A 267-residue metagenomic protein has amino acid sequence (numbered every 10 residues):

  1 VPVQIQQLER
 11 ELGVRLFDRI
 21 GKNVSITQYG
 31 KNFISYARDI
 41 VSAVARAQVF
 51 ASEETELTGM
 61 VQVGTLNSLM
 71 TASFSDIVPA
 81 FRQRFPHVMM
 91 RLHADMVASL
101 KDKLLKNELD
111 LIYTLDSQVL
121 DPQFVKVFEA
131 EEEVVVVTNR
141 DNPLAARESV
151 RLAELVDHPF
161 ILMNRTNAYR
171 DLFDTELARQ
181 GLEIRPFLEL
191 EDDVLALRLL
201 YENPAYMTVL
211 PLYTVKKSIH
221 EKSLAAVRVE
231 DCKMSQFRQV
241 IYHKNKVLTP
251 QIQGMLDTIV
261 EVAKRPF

Functional and structural regions predicted by a protein language model:
P2-Q4, I77: Residues within the DNA-recognition helix of helix-turn-helix
Q7-I26: A short LG(V/I)-centered, amphipathic sequence patch enriched for acidic residue(s) preceding the LG motif
E9-L12, F33-T55: Alpha-helical linker/hinge and terminal dimerization helices associated with HTH transcriptional regulators
T58-L120, L190: Central regulatory/effector-binding core of bacterial HTH transcription factors
S73, A225-F267: A late-sequence structural motif
R84, D95-H158, T214, D231-M234: Acidic, Gly/Pro-rich loop/turn segments at junctions of secondary structure
M96-L100, L105-L109, L115, A168-A226: Hydrophobic hinge/microswitch elements
A145, P159-Q180, L212, L248-D257 (+1 more regions): Secondary-structure junction motif
